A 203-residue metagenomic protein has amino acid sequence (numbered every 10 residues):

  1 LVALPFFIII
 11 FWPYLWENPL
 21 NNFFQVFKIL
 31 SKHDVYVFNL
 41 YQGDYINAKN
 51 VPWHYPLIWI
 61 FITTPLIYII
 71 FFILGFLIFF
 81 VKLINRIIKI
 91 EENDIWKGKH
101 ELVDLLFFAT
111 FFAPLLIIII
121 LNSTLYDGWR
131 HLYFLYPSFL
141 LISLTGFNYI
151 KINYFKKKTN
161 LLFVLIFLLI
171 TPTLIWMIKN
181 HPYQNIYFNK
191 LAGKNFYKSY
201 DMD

Functional and structural regions predicted by a protein language model:
L1-L125, L168-D203: Transmembrane-lumen/periplasm boundary regions of multi-pass, lipid-linked membrane glycan transferases
I58, T64-I73, Y126-K151: Hydrophobic/aromatic-rich transmembrane helices and adjacent perimembrane loops
E91-K97, I150-N160: Membrane-interface helix-boundary motifs at transmembrane edges
D127, F155-K157, W176: Short alpha-helical segments used as structural interaction elements across diverse proteins
K158-P172: Electropositive nucleic-acid-contacting surfaces
